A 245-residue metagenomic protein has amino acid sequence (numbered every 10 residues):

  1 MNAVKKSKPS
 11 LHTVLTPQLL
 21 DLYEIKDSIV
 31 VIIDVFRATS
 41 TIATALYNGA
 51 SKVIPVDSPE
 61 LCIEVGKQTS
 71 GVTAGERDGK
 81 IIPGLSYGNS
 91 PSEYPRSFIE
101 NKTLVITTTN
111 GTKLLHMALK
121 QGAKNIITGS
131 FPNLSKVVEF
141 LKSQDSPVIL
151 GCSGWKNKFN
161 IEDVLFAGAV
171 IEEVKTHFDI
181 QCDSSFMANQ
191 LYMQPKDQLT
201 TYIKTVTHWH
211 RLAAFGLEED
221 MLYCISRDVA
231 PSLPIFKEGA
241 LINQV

Functional and structural regions predicted by a protein language model:
M1-V14: N- or domain-start disorder-to-order transition segments that initiate the globular core
L11-H12, S28-V31, S51-I54, S70-T73 (+5 more regions): Structural motif
H12-E24, A38-A50, E60-L104, T112 (+2 more regions): Residues that scaffold, gate, or flank divalent-cation-dependent active/transport sites
I29-T41: Active/ligand-binding-proximal structured segments within catalytic/core domains that scaffold catalytic residues
S86-N125, Q144, I161-V245: Long, charged alpha-helical interface segments
T108-N110, S130-F131, L150-G154: Short, structured patches in soluble enzyme cores that scaffold and shape functional sites
F140-V148: Glycine-rich phosphate/diphosphate-binding loops that line cofactor/substrate pockets in enzymes
S153-D163: Phosphate/ribose-phosphate-bearing ligand recognition and processing surfaces, centered on ADP-ribose/NAD(+/P+) systems
